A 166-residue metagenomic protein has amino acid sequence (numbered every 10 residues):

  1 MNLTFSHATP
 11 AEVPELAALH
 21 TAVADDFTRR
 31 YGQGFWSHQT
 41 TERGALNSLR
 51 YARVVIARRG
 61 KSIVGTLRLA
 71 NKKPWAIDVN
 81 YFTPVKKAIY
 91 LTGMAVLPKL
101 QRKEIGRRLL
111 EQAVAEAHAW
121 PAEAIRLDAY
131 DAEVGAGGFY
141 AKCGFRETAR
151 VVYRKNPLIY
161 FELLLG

Functional and structural regions predicted by a protein language model:
M1-P14, G166: Conserved N-terminal entry element of GNAT/NAT acetyltransferase domains
T21-G44: Conserved GNAT-fold acetyl-CoA-binding loop/helix
G44-I56, K73-P74, Y90: A short helix-loop-beta-strand connector motif used in the catalytic cores of GNAT acetyltransferases and, in some
A52-L67: Conserved beta-hairpin
T66-G93: Conserved acyl-donor/pantetheine-binding loop and adjacent beta-alpha core of acyl/acetyltransferases and related
V96, R102-A115, G138-K142: Conserved acetyl-CoA-binding loop-helix of GNAT-fold acetyltransferases
R107, A119, D131-A149, R154-P157: Conserved active-site alpha-helix within GNAT-family acetyltransferase domains
L110, A117-D128: Conserved GNAT acetyl-CoA-binding A-motif
